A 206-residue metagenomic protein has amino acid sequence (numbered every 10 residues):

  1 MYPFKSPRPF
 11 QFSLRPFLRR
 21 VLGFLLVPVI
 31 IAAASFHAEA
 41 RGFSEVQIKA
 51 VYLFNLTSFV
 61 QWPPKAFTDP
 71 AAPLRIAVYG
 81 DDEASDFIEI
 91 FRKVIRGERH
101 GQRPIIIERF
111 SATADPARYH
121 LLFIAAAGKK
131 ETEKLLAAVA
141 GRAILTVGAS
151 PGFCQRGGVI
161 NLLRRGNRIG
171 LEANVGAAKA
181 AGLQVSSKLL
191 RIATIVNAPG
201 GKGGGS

Functional and structural regions predicted by a protein language model:
Y2-S206: Short hydrophobic alpha-helices and adjacent helix-cap/hinge residues
